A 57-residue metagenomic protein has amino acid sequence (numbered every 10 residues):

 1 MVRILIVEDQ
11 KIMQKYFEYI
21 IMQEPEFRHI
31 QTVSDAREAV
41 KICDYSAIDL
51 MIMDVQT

Functional and structural regions predicted by a protein language model:
M1-R3: Non-catalytic signal-transmission and effector/linker regions of two-component phosphorelay proteins
E8: Conserved acidic carboxylate
K11-Q31: Two-component/phosphorelay signaling modules centered on CheY-like receiver
T32-L50: Acidic, metal-coordinating helix/loop segments flanking the phosphotransfer/catalytic sites of two-component signaling
D54-V55: Active-site residues of response regulator receiver
